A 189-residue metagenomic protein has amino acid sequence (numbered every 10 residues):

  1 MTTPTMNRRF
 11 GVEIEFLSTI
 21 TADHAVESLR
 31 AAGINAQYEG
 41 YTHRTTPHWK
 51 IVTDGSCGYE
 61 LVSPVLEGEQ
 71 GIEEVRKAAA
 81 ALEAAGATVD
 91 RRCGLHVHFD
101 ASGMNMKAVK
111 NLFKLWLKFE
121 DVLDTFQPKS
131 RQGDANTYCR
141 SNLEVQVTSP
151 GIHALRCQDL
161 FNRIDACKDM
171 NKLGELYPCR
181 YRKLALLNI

Functional and structural regions predicted by a protein language model:
M1-V89, S102-I189: C-terminal accessory/tail domains of diverse enzymes
